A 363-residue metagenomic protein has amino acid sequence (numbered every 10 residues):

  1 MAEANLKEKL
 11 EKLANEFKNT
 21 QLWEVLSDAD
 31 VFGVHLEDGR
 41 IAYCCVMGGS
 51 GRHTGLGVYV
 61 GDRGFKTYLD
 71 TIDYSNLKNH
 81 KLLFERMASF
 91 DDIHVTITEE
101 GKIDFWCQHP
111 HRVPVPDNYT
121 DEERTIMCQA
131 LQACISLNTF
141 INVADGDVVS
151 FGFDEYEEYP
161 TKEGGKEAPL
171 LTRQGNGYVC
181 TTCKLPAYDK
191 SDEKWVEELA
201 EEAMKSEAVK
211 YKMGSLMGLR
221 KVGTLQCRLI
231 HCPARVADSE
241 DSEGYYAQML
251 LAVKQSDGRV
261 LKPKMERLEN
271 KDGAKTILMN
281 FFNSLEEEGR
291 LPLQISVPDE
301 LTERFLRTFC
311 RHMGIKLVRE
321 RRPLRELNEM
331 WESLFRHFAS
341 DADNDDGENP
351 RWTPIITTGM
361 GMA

Functional and structural regions predicted by a protein language model:
M1-A363: Secondary-structure boundary/capping micro-motif
